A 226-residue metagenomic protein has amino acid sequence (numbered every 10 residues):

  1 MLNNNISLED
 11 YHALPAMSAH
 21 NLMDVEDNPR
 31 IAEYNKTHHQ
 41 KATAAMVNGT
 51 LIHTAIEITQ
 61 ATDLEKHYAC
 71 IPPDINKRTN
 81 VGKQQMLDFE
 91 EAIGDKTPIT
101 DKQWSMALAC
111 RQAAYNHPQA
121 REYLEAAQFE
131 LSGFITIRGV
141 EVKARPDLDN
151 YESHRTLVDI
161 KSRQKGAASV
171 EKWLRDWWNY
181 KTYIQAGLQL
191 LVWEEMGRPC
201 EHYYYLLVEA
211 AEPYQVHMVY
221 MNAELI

Functional and structural regions predicted by a protein language model:
M1-R145: Metal-dependent nuclease catalytic cores that hydrolyze phosphodiester bonds in DNA/RNA, characterized by
L124-A126, L131-I226: Mg2+/Mn2+-dependent nuclease catalytic core
